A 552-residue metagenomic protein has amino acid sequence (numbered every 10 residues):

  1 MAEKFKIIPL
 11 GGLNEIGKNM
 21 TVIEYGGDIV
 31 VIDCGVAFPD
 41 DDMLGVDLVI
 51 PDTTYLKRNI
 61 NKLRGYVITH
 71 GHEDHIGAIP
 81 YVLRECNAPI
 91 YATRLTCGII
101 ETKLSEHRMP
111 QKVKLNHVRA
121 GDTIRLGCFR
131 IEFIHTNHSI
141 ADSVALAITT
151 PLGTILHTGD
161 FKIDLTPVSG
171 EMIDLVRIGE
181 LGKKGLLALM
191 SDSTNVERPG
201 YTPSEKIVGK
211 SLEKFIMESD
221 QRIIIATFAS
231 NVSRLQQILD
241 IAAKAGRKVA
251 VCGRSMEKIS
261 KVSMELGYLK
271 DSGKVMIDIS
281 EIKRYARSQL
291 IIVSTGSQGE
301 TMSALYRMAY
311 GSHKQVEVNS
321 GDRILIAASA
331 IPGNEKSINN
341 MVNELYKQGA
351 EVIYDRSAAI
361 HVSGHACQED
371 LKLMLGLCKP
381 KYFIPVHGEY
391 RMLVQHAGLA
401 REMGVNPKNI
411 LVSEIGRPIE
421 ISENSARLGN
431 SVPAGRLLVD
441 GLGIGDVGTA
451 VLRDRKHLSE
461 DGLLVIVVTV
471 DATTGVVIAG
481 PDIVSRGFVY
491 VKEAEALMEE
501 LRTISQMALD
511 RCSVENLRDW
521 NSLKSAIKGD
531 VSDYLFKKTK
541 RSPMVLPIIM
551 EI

Functional and structural regions predicted by a protein language model:
A2-V67, H72-R284, S303-E317, K336-N340: His/Asp/Glu-rich metal-coordinating catalytic cores of metallo-dependent phosphodiesterases/hydrolases acting on
L13, A37-D41, K62-L63, Y354-S357 (+4 more regions): A glycine- and charged-residue-rich anion-binding loop/surface
E15, I140, A286, L458-E460 (+1 more regions): Solvent-exposed loop and beta-edge segments used for protein-protein assembly and interaction
P89, I384, L546-I549: Short glycine-rich phosphate-binding loop at a beta-alpha junction
L104, A400, L535: Conserved hydrophobic residues forming the short capping helix/wall of the S-adenosyl-L-methionine
R119, E414, R541-V545: Short Gly/Ser/Thr- and Asp/Glu-enriched loop/turn motifs at secondary-structure junctions
E197-A327, I331-R356, I360-N516, K524 (+1 more regions): Hard-cation-handling environments
N516-I552: C-terminal tails and terminal domains of large nucleic-acid-associated and other macromolecular-machine proteins
